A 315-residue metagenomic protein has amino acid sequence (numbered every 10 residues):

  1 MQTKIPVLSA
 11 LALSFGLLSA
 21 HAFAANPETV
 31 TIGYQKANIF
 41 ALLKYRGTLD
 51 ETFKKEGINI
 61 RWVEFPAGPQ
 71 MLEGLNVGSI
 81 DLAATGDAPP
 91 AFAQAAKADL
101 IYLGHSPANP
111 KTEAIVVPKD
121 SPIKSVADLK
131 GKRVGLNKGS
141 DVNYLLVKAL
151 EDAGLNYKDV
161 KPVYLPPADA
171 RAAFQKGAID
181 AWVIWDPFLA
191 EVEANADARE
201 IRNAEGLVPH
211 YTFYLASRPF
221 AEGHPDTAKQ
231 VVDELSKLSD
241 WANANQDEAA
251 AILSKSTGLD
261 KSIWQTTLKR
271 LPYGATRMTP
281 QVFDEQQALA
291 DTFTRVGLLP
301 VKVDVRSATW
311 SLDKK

Functional and structural regions predicted by a protein language model:
M1-S9: Bacterial N-terminal signal peptides that target proteins for export
S9-S19: Bacterial N-terminal signal peptides
A25-A153, P162-Y164, D180-I184, G206-V208: Short, glycine-/small- and polar/acidic-enriched structural segments that line small-molecule recognition paths
I39-F40, N109-I115, A198-R199, H210-Y214 (+2 more regions): Small-molecule pocket liners
A88, P162-K255: Pocket-lining segment of extracytoplasmic ligand-binding domains
K119-D128, L155-Y157, P219-A228: Short helix-loop capping/hinge motifs at secondary-structure junctions, enriched in acidic/polar residues
E222-L298: Secondary-structure end/capping motifs
D291-K315: Conserved C-terminal helix/tail region of periplasmic/extracytoplasmic solute-binding proteins
